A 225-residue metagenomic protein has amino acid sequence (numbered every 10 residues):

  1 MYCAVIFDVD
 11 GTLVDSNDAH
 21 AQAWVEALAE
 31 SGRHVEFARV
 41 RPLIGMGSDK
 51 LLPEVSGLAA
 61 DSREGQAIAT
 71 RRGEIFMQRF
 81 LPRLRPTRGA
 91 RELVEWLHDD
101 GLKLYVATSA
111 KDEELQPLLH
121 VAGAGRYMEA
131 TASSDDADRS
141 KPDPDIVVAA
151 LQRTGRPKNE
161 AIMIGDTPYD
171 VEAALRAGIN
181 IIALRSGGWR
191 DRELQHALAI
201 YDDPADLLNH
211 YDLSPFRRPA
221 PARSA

Functional and structural regions predicted by a protein language model:
M1-C3, E95, K111-A225: Asp-based, Mg2+/Mn2+-dependent phosphohydrolase catalytic module
M1-P42: Active-site neighborhood of HAD-like aspartate-dependent phosphohydrolases
A19, L43, G47, R85-G89 (+4 more regions): Short beta->alpha linker loops
A21, V25, F37, G45 (+4 more regions): An amphipathic alpha-helix signature
S31, P42-Q78, R88-R91, E95-H98: A metal-dependent, Asp-based hydrolase signature
R33-V35, L58, A124, R156: Helix N-cap/coil-helix junction residues
Q78-V106, D112-Q116, P144: Short, acidic loop-to-helix structural element flanking the phosphoryl-transfer center in phosphate-processing enzymes
